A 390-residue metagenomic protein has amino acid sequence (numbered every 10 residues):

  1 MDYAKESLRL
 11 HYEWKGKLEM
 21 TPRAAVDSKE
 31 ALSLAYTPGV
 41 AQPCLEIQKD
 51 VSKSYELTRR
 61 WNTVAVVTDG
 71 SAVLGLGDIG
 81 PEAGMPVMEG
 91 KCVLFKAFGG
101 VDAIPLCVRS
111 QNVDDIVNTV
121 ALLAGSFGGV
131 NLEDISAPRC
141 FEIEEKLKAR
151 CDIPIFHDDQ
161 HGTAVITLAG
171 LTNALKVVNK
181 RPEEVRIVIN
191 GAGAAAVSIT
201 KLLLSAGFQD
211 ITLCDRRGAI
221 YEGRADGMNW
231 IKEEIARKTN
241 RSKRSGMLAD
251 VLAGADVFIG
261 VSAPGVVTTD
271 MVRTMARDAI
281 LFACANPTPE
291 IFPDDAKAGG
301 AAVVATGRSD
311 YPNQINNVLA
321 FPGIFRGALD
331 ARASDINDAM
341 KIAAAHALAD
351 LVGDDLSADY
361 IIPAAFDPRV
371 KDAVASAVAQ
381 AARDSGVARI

Functional and structural regions predicted by a protein language model:
M1-I155, A375, Q380-A381, S385-R389: N-terminal ligand-binding/catalytic initiation module
Y12, Y55-R60, K96-A97, L122-A124 (+8 more regions): Solvent-exposed alpha-helices and their adjacent loops that cap or buttress functional pockets in soluble metabolic
W61, E183-R186, G254-A255, D278 (+1 more regions): Phosphate-coordination loops involved in phosphoryl transfer and adenosine-cofactor binding
L74, I79-G99, H157, H161 (+1 more regions): Glycine-rich phosphate/diphosphate-binding loop of Rossmann-like nucleotide-binding domains
P105, N131-D134, I155-D158, I189 (+5 more regions): General beta-strand structural signal in soluble alpha/beta enzymes
D158, V178-K180, A283-I390: Adenosine-phosphate binding glycine-rich loop
K232-A302, R308-D310: Rossmann-like adenosine-cofactor binding region
